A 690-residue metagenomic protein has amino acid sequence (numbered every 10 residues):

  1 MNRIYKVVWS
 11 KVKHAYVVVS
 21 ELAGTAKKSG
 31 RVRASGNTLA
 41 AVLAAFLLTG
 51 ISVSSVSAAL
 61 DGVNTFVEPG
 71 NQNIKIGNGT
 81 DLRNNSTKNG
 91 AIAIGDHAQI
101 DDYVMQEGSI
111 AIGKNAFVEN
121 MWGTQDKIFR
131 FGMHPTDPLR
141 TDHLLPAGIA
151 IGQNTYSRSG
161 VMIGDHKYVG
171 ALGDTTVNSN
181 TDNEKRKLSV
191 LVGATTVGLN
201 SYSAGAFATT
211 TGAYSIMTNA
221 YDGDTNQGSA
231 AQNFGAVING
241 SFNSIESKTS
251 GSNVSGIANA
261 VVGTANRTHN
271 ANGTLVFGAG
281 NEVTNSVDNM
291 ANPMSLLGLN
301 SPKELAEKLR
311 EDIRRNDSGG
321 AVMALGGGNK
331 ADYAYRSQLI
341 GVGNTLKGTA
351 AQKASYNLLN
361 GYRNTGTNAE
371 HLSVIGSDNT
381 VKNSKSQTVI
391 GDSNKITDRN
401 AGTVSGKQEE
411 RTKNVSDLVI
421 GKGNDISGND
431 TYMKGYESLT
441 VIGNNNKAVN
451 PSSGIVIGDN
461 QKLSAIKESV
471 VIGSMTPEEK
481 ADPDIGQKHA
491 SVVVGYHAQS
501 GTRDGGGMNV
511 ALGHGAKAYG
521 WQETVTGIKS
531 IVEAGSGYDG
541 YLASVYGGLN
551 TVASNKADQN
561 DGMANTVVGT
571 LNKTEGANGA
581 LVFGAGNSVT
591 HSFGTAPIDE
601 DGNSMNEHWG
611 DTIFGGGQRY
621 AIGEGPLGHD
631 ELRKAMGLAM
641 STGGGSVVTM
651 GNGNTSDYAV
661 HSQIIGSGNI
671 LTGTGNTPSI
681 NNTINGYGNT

Functional and structural regions predicted by a protein language model:
I4, S10, S20-G24, K28 (+2 more regions): Glycine- and small/polar-enriched repetitive beta-structure motifs of secreted/surface proteins
R31-A41: Bacterial N-terminal signal peptides that target proteins for export
A40-I51: Bacterial N-terminal signal peptides
